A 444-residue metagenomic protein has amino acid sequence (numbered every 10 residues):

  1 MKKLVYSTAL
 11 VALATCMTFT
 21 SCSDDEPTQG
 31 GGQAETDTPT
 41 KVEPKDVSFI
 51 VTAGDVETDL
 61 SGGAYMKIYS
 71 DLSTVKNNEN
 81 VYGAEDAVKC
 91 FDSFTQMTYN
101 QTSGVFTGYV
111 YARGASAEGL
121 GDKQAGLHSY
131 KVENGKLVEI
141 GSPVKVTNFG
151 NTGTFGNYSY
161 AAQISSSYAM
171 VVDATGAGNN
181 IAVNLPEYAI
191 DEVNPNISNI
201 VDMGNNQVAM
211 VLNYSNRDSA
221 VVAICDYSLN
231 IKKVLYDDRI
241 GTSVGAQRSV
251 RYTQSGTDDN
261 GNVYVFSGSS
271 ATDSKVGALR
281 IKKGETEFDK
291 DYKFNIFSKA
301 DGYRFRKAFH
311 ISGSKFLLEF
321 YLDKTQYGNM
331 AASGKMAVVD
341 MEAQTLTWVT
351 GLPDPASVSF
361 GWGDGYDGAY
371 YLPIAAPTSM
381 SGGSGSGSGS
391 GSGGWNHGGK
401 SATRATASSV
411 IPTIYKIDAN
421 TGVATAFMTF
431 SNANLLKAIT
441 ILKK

Functional and structural regions predicted by a protein language model:
M1-F49: Bacterial Sec-dependent N-terminal signal peptides
P44-T58, S103-G119, G153-I164, M170 (+5 more regions): Short beta-strand elements that form the blades of beta-propeller/WD-repeat-like and other beta-sheet-rich scaffold
V56-D71, G114-H128, S166-D173, R217-I224 (+4 more regions): Structural motif
G62-V172: Post-signal peptide N-terminal segment of secreted/secretory-pathway proteins
V75-K89, G135-T147, G178-E192, I231-I240 (+3 more regions): Beta-propeller fold detector
A87-S103, P143-N157, I190-M203, T242-S255 (+3 more regions): Repeated scaffold domains used in trafficking and secretory/extracellular systems, primarily beta-propellers
D191-Y327: Acidic, serine/threonine- and glycine-rich low-complexity intrinsically disordered segments that serve as flexible
T286-V410: Intrinsically disordered, low-complexity segments enriched in Gly and acidic/Ser/Thr residues that form flexible
